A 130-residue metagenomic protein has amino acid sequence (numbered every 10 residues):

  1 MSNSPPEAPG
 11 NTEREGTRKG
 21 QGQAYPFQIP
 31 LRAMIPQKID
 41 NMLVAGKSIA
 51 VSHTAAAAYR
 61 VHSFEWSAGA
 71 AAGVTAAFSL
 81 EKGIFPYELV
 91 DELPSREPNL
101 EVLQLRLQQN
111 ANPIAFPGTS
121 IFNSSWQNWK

Functional and structural regions predicted by a protein language model:
M1-K130: Flavin (FAD/FMN)-binding glycine-rich loop and adjacent Rossmann-like elements that form
